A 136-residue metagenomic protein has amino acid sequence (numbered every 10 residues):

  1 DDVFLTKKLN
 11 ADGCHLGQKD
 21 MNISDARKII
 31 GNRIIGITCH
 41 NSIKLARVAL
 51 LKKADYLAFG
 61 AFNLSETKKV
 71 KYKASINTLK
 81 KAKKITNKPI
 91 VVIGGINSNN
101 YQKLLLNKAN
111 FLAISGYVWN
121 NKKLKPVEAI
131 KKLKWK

Functional and structural regions predicted by a protein language model:
D1, D20-S42, V70-S98, I130-K136: Alpha-helix-loop-beta-strand connector modules within alpha/beta enzyme cores
D1-D2, D12, D20, D55 (+1 more regions): Acidic side chains
V3, A46, Y101-Q102: Short hydrophobic/charged patches on amphipathic alpha-helices used for structural packing and interfaces
T6, A26, A49, A82 (+2 more regions): Generic structural signal for hydrophobic
K7-L16, I37-T86, N121-A129: Glycine/Thr-rich beta-alpha phosphate-binding loop at enzyme active sites
N10, C14, R33, V91-V92 (+1 more regions): Generic detector of intrinsically disordered, low-complexity, polar/charged segments
Q18-D25, A58-V70, Y101-W135: Glycine-rich phosphate-binding active-site loops on the catalytic face of alpha/beta enzymes
